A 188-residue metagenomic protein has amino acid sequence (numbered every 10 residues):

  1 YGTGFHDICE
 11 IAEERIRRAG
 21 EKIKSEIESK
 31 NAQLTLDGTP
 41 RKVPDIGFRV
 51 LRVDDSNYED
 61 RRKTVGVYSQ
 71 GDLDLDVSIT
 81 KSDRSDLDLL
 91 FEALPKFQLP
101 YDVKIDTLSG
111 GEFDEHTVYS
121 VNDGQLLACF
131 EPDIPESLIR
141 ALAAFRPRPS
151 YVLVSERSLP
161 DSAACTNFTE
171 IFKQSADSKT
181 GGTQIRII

Functional and structural regions predicted by a protein language model:
Y1-I188: Accessory, often C-terminal, charged low-complexity segments
